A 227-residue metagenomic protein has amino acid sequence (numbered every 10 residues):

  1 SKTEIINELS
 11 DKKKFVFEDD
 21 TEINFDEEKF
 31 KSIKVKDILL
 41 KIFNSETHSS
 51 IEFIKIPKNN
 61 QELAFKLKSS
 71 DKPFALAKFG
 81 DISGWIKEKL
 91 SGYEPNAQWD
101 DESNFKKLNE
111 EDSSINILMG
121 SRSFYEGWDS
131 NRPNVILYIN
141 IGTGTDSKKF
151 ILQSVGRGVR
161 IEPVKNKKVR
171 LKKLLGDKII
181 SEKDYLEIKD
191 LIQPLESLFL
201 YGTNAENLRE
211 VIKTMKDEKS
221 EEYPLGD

Functional and structural regions predicted by a protein language model:
S1-I117, S123-V135, G142-D227: Helicase-associated low-complexity regulatory tails and linkers flanking the ATPase motor
